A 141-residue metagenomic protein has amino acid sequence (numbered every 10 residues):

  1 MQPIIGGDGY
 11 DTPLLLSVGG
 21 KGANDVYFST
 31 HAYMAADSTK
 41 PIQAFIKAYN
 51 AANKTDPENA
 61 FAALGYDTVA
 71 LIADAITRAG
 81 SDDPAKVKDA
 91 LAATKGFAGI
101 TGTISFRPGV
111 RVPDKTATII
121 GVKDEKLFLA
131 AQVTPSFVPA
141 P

Functional and structural regions predicted by a protein language model:
M1-P141: Extracytosolic ligand-binding ectodomains
